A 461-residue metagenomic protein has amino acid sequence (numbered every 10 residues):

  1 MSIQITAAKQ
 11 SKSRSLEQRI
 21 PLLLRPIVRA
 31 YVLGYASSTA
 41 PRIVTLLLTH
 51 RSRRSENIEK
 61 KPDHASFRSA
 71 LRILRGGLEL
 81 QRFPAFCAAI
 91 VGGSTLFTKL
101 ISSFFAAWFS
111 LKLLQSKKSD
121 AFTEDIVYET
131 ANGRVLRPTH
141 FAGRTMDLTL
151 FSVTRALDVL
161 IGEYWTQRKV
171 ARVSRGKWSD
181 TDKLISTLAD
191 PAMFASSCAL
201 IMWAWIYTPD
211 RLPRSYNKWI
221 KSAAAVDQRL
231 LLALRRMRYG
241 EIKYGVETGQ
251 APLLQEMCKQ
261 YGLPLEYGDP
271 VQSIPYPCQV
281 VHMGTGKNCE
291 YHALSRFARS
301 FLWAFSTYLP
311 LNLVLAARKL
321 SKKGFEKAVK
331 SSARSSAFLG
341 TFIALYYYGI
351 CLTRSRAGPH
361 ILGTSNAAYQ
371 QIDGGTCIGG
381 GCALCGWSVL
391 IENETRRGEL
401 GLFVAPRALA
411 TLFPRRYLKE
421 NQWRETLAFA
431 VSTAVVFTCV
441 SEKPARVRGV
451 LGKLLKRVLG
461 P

Functional and structural regions predicted by a protein language model:
M1-P461: Glycine-rich, hydrophobic membrane-spanning regions of integral membrane proteins that mediate transport
